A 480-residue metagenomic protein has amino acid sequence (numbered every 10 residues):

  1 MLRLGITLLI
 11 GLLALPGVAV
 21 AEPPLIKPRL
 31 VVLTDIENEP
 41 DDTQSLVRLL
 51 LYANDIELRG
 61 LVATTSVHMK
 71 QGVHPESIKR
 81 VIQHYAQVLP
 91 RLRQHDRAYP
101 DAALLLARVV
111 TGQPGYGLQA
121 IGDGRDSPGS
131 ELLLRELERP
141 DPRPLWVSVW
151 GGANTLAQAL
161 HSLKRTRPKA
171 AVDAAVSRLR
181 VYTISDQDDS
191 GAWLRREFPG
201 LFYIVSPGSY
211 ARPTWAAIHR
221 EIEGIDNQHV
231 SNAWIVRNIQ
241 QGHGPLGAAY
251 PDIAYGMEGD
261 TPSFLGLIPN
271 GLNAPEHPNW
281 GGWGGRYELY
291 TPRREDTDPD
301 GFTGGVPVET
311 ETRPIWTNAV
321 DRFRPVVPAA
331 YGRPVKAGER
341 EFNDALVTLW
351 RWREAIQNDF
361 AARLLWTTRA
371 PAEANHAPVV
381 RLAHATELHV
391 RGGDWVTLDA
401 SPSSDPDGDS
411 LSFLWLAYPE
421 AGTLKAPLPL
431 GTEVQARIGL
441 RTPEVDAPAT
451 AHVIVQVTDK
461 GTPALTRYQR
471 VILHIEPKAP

Functional and structural regions predicted by a protein language model:
G5-P16: Bacterial N-terminal signal peptides
E22-T397, S403-L424, P448: N-terminal acidic, glycine/proline-rich low-complexity segments
A192, E476-P480: Low-complexity, Pro/Ser/Thr- and charge-rich linker/hinge segments at domain boundaries
L416-R441: Surface-exposed, flexible coil segments in extracellular/virion-facing regions
R441-P448: Short, surface-exposed loop/turn segments at beta-strand-coil junctions that are enriched for proline with nearby
T458-A464: Short, solvent-exposed loop/turn segments at the edges of extracellular beta-sandwich modules
L465-E476: C-terminal edge beta-strand
